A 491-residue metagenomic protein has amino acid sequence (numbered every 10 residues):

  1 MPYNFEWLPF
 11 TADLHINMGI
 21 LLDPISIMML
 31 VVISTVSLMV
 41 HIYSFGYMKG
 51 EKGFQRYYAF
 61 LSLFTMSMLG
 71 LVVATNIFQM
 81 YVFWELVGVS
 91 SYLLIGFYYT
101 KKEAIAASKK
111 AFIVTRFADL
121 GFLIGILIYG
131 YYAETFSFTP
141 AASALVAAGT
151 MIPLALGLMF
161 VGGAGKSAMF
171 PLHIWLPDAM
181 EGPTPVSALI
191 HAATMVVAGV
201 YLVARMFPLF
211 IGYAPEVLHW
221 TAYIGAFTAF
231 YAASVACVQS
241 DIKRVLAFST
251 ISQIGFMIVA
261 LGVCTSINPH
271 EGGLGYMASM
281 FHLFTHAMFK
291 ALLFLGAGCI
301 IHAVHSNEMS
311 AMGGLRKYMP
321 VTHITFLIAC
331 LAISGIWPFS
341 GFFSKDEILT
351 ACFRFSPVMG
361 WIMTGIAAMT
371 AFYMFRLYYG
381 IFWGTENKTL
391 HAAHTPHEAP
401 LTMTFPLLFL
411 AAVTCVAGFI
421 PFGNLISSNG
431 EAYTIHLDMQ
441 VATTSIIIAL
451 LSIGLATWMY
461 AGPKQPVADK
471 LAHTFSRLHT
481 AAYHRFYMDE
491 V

Functional and structural regions predicted by a protein language model:
M1, Y132-S137, G462-V467: Helix-to-loop transition at the C-terminal end of transmembrane segments
M1-L22: Extracytosolic (periplasmic/ER-lumenal) interhelical loops and adjacent juxtamembrane/interface segments of multi-pass
H15-I33, M151-G163, I362-A367, L437-L455: Hydrophobic alpha-helical transmembrane segments
V31, T115-D119, Y223, L408 (+1 more regions): Hydrophobic H-region at the start of alpha-helical membrane spans
V36: Active-site-adjacent substrate/metal-binding segments within catalytic domains of carbohydrate-active enzymes
M39-M80, V89-T395, V413, F419: Hydrophobic transmembrane alpha-helices and their helix-loop junctions in integral membrane proteins
E85: Short phosphate-coordinating micro-motif centered on Lys-Gly-acidic
R316-H323, L377-V491: Cytoplasmic/organellar membrane-interface segments at the starts of transmembrane helices in multi-pass inner-membrane
